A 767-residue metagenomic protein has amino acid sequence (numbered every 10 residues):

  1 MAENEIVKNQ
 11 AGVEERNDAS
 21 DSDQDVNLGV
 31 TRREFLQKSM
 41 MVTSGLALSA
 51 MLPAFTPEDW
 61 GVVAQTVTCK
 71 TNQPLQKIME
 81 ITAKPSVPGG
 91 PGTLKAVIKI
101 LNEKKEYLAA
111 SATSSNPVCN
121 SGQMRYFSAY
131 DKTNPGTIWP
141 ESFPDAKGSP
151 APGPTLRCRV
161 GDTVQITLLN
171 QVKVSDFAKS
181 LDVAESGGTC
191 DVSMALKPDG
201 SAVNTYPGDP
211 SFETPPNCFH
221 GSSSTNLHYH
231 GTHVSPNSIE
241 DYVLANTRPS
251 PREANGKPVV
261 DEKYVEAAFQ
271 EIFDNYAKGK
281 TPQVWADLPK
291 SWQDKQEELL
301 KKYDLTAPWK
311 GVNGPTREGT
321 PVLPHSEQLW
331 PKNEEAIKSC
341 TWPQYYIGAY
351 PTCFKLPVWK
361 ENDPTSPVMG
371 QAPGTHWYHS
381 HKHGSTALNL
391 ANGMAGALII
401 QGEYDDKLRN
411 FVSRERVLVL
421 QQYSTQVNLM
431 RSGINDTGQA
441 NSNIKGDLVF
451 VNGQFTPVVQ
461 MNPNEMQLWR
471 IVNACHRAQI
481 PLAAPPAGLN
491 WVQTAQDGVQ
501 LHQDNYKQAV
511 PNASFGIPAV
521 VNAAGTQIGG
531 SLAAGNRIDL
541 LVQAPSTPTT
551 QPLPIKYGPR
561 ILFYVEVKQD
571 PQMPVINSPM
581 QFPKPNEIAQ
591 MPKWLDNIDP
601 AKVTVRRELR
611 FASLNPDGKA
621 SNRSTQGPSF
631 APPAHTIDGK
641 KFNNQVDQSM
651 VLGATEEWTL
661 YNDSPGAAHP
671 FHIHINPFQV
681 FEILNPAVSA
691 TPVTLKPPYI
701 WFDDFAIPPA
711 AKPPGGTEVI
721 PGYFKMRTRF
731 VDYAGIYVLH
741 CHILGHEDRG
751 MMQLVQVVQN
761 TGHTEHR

Functional and structural regions predicted by a protein language model:
M1-E34, S49, E58: N-terminal secretory signal peptides
R32-M51, F55-Q344, A349-C353, N435-W469 (+2 more regions): N-terminal, post-signal-peptide metal-ligating segments of extracellular/periplasmic oxidoreductases, dominated by
D59-S111, E185-G187, V192-P215, F219 (+7 more regions): Extended terminal and domain-junction accessory segments
L168-V172, V472-C475, L660-N662: Asparagine-centered strand-capping/turn motif at beta-strand->loop junctions
V234-Y264, D304, G314-I337, W342 (+1 more regions): Histidine- and aromatic-rich segments of cupredoxin/plastocyanin-like copper-binding domains
P343-S385: A conserved hydrophobic secondary-structure block that centers on an alpha-helix together with its immediately flanking
Y350-F354, P457, N536-L540, D703 (+1 more regions): Short strand-edge motifs at loop-to-beta-strand transitions and within beta-strands of extracellular beta-rich domains
F354-V368, L540-S546, M726-D732: Short, hydrophobic beta-strand segments
